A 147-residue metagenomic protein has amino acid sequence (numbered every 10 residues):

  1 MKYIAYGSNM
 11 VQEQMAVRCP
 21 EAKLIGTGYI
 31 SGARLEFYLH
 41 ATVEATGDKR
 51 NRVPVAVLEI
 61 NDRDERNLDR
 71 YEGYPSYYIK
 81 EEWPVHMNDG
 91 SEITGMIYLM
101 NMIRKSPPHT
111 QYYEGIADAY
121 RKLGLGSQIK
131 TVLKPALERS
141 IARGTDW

Functional and structural regions predicted by a protein language model:
M1-W147: Glycine-aromatic micro-motifs
